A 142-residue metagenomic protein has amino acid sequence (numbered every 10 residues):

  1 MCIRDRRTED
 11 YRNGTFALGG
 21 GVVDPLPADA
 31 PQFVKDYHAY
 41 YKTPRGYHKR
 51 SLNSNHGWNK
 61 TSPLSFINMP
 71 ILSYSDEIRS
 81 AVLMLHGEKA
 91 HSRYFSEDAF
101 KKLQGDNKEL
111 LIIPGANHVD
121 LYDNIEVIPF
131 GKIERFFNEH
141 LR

Functional and structural regions predicted by a protein language model:
R4-T43: Alpha/beta-hydrolase-fold enzymes
R45-I67: Hydrophobic, aromatic-rich cap/lid helix
S65-R79: The feature captures the conserved acid-bearing segment of alpha/beta-hydrolase catalytic domains
I78, M84-H86: Short beta-strand/loop motif that positions the catalytic acidic residue of the alpha/beta-hydrolase fold
H86-E97: Conserved alpha/beta-hydrolase "acid-adjacent" motif
A116-V127: Catalytic histidine-centered segment of alpha/beta-hydrolase-like enzymes
K132-H140: C-terminal alpha-helix
